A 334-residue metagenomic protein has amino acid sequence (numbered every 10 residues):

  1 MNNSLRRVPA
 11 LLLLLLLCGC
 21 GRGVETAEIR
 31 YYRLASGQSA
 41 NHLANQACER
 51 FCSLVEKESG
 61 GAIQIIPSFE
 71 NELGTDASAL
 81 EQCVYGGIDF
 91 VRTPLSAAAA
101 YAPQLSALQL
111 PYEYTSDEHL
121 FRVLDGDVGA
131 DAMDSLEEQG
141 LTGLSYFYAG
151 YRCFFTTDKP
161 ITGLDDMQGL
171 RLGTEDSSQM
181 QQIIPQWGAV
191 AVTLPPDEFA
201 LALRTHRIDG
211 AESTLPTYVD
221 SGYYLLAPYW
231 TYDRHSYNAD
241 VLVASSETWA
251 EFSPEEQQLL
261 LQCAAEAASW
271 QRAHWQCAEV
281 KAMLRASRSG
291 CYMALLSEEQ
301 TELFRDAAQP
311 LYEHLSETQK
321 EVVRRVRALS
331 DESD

Functional and structural regions predicted by a protein language model:
M1-P9: Bacterial N-terminal signal peptides that target proteins for export
L16-G19: C-terminal motif of bacterial Sec signal peptides marking the signal peptidase cleavage site
G21-E118, V128, E137-D334: N-terminal secretory/targeting leader peptides
R122-D134: Signature of the catalytic double-stranded beta-helix
